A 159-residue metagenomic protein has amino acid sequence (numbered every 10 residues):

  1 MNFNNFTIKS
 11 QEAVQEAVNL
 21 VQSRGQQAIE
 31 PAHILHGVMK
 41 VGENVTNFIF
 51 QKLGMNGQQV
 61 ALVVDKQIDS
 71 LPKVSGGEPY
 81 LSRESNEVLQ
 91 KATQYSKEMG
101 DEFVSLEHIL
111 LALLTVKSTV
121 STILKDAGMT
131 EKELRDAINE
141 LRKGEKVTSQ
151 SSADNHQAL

Functional and structural regions predicted by a protein language model:
M1-L159: Histone-fold recognition with a strong bias for associated Lys/Arg-rich disordered tails
